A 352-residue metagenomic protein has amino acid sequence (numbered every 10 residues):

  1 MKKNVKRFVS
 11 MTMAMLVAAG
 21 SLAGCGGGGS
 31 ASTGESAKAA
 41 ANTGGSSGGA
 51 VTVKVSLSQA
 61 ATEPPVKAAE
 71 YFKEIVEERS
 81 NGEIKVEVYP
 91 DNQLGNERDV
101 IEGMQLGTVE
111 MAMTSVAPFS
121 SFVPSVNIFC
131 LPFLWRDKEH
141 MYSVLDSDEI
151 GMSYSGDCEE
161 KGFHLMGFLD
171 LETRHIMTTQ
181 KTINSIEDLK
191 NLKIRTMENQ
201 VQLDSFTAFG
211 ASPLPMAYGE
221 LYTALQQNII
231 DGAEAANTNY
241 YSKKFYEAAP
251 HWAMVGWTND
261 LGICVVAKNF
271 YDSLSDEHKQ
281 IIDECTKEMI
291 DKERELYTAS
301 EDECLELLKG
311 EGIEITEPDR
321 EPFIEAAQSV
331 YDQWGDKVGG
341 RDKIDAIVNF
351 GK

Functional and structural regions predicted by a protein language model:
M1-T12: Bacterial N-terminal signal peptides that target proteins for export
M15-A19: Alpha-helical transmembrane segments
G20-G24: C-terminal motif of bacterial Sec signal peptides marking the signal peptidase cleavage site
G26-G34, K38-A40, G44-H140, E149 (+1 more regions): N-terminal secretory/targeting leader peptides
